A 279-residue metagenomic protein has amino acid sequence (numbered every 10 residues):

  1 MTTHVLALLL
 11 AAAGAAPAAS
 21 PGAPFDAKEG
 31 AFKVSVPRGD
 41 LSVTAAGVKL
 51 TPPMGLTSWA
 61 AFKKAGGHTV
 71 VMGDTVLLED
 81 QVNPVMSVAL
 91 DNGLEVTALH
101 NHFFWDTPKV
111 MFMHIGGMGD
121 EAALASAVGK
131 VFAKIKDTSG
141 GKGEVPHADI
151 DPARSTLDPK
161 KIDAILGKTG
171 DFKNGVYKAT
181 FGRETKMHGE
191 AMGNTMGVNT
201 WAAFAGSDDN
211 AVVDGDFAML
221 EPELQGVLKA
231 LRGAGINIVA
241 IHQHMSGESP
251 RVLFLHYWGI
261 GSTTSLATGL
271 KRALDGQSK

Functional and structural regions predicted by a protein language model:
M1-L8: Sec-dependent signal peptide recognition, specifically the positively charged N-region followed immediately by
L10-A18, G22: Boundary at the C-terminal end of the N-terminal hydrophobic targeting segment
A16-A18, A61-D80, G116-D120, D137-K160 (+2 more regions): Terminal, regulation- and interaction-focused segments at domain boundaries
A19-A45, A133-G182, M187-E190, S278-K279: Intrinsic disorder/low-complexity detector
D40-A61, L99-N101, R183-G206: Intrinsic, low-complexity N-terminal interaction/targeting segments
T51-G55, L78-F104, A191-G197, E221-S246: Extended intrinsically disordered, low-complexity coil regions enriched in Ser, Thr, Gly, Ala and often Pro
S58-A61, L77, M111-I115, T200-G206 (+3 more regions): A conserved regulatory-domain signal marking ACT and ACT-like small-molecule sensing domains and adjacent regulatory
E79-T97, T107-P152, G259-S278: Hydrophobic, ordered structural segments
